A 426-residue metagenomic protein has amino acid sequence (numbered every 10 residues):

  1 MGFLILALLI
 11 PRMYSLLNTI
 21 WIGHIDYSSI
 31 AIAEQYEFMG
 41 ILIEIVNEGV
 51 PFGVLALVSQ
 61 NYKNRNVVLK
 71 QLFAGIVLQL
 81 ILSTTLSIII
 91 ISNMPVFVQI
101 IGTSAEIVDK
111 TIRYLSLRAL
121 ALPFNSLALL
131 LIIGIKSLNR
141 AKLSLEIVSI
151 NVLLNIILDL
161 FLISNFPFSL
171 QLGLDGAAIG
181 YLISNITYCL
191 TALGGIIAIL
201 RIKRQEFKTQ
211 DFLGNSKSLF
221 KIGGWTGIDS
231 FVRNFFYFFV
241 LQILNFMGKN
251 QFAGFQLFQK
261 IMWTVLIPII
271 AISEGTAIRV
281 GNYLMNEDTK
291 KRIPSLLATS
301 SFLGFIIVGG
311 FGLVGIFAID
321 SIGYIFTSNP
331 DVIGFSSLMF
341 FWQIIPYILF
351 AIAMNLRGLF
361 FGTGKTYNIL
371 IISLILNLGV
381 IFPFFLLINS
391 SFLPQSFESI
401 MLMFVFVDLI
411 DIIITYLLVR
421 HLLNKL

Functional and structural regions predicted by a protein language model:
M1-I5, I43, V58-A121, Q171-G224 (+2 more regions): Short alpha-helical transmembrane segments in multi-pass integral membrane proteins
G2-A56, R118-N125, K217-N282, G304-F311 (+2 more regions): Transmembrane helix-bundle signature of multi-pass secondary active exporters and lipid flippases
T19, I90, I133, D159 (+9 more regions): Structural signal for membrane-spanning alpha-helices in multi-pass inner-membrane proteins, emphasizing helix cores
G23, V58-Q60, V98-Q99, K136 (+5 more regions): Helix-terminus/helix-capping segments at the ends of transmembrane helices and short amphipathic helices
H24-Y27, N61, S137-L138, Q171 (+3 more regions): Helix-loop interface residues and adjacent transmembrane-helix termini in multi-pass membrane transporters, primarily
I32-I88, A128-S137, L143, F255-L313 (+3 more regions): Small-residue-rich hydrophobic transmembrane alpha-helices
P51, L55, L117-S137, S144-N155 (+5 more regions): Short runs within selected transmembrane alpha-helices of multi-pass transporters and secretion channels
S164-L172: Interfacial helix-loop-helix junctions of multi-pass membrane proteins
